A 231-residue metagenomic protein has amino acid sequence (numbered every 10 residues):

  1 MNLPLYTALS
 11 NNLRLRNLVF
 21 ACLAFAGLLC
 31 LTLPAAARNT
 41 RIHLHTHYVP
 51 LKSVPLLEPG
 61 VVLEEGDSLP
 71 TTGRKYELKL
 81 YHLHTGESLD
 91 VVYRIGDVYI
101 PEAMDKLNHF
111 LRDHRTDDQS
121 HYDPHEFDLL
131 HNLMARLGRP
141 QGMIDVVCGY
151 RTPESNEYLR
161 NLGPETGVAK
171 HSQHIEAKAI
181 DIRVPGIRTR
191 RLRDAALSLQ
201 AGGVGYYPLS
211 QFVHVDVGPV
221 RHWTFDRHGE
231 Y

Functional and structural regions predicted by a protein language model:
M1-E77, H228-Y231: N-terminal secretory targeting signals
R38-T40, Y76, Y81, P164-Y231: Catalytic cores and adjacent binding grooves of peptidoglycan-active enzymes
T72, Y81, Y99, D117-H125 (+2 more regions): Extracytoplasmic/periplasmic, Sec-exported soluble proteins
Y76-V92: Mature N-terminal segment immediately following signal peptide/propeptide cleavage in secreted/periplasmic
E87, R139-I144, Q200-G203: Loop/turn elements at helix/coil->beta-strand transitions in domains of secreted/extracellular proteins
I95-V147: Active-site acidic/histidine clusters and adjacent loop/turn architecture that either coordinate catalytic ions
M104, F127-M134, N156, R160 (+1 more regions): Extracytoplasmic/secreted envelope proteins and their assembly/folding machinery, especially bacterial periplasmic
G142-Y158: Acidic helix-start/capping segments at beta-turn-to-alpha-helix junctions
